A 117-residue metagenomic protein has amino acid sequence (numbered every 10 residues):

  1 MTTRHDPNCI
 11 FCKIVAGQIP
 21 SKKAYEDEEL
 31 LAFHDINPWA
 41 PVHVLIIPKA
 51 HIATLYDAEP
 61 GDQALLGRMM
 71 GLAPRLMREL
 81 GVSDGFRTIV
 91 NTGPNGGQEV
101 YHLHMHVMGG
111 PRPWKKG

Functional and structural regions predicted by a protein language model:
M1-G117: HIT superfamily nucleotide-processing domains
